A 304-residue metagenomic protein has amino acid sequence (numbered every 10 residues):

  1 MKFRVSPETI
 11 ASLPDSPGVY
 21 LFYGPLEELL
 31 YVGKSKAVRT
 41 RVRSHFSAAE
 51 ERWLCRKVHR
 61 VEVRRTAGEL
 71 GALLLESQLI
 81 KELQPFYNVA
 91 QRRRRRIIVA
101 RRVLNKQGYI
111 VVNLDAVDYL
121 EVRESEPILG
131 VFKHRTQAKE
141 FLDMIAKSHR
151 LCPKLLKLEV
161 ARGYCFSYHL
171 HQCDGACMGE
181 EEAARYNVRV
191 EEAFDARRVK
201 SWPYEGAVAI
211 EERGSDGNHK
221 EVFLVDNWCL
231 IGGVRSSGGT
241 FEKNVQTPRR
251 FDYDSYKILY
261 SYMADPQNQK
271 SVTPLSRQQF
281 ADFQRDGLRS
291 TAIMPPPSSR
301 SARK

Functional and structural regions predicted by a protein language model:
M1-K304: Acidic, glycine-enriched active-site microenvironments
